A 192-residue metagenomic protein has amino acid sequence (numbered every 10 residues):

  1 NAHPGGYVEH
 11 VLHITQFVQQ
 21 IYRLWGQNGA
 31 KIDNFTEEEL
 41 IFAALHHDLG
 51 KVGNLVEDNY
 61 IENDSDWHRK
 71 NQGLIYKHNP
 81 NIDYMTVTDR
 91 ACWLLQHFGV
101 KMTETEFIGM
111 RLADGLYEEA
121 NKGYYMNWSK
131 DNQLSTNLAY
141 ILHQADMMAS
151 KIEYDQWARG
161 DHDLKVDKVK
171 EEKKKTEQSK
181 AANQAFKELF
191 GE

Functional and structural regions predicted by a protein language model:
H3-G5, E9, I21-R23, A30-D161: Divalent metal-dependent catalytic cores for phosphoryl transfer on phosphate-bearing substrates
K170-K174: Extracellular secretome segments
Q178-E192: Short linear clamp-binding motif
